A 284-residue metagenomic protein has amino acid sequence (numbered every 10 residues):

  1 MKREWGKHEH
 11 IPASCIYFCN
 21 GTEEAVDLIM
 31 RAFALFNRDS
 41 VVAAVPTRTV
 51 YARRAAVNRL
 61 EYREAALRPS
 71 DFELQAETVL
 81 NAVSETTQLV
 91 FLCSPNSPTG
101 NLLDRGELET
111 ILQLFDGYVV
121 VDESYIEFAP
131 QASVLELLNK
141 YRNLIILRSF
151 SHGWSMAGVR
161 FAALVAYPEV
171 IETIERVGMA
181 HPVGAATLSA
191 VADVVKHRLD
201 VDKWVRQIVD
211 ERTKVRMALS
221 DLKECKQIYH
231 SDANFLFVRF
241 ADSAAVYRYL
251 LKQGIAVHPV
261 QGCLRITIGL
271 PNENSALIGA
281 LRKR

Functional and structural regions predicted by a protein language model:
K2-V41, N58: Phosphate-binding glycine-rich loop
A32-R54, R68: Conserved PLP-anchoring active-site segment centered on the Schiff-base-forming lysine
V45, E64-P69, E123, Q261: Short beta->alpha connector loops at strand-helix junctions that form conserved, small/polar/Pro-enriched
P69-E123, E127: Active-site phosphate-binding strand-loop segment of PLP-dependent enzymes
G106, A244, Y249-H258, G262-R284: PLP-dependent enzyme catalytic core of the Aspartate aminotransferase-like
N143-D221, I228: PLP-dependent aminotransferase class I/II
L147, Q227-S231, V257-P259: Short beta-strand
I208-V209, L219-Q253, L264, I268: Conserved PLP-binding catalytic core of the aspartate aminotransferase-like
